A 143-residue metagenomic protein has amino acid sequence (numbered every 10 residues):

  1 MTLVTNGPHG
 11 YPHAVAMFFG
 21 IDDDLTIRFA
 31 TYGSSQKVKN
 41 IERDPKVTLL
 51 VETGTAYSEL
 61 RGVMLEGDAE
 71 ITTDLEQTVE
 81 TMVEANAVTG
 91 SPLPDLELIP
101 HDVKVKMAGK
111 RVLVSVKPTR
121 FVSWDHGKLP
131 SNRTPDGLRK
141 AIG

Functional and structural regions predicted by a protein language model:
M1-G33, I41, T48-T53, R61-M64: Short beta-strand segments
L25-T26, K46, D68, R120: Structural motif
F29-T31, K39-N40, E80, K104-K106: Short histidine-centered beta-strand/loop micro-motifs that create catalytic or ligand/metal-coordination sites
Y32-Q36, N86-A87: Short, solvent-exposed aromatic-acidic interface loops
S35-K37, A56, P130-S131: Short, surface-exposed beta-strand-loop junctions and turns on beta-sheet-rich folds
R43-D44, K110: Structured helix-beta-strand junction loops
K46-V47, R133: Glycine-rich, phosphate-binding/catalytic loops in enzymes
R61-G143: Charged, gly/pro-rich active-site loop segments
